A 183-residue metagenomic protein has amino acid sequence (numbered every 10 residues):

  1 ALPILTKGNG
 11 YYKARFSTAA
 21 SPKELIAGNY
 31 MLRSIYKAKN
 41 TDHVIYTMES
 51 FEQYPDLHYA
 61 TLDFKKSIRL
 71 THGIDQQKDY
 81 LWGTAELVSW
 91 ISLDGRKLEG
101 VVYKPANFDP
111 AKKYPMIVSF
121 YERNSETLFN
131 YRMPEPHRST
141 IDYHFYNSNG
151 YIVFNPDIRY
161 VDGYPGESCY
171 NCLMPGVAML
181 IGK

Functional and structural regions predicted by a protein language model:
L5: Alpha-helix-centered segments that form part of catalytic cores
G8, N29, W82-T84: Residues that act as N-cap/strand-start positions at coil-to-secondary-structure junctions
Y11, M31-L32: Generic preference for hydrophobic/aromatic residues in regular secondary structure cores
Y11-I26, A60-I68: Surface-exposed loop/turn elements that mediate protein-protein interactions on large endomembrane-trafficking
R33-K183: Serine-hydrolase catalytic core recognition
